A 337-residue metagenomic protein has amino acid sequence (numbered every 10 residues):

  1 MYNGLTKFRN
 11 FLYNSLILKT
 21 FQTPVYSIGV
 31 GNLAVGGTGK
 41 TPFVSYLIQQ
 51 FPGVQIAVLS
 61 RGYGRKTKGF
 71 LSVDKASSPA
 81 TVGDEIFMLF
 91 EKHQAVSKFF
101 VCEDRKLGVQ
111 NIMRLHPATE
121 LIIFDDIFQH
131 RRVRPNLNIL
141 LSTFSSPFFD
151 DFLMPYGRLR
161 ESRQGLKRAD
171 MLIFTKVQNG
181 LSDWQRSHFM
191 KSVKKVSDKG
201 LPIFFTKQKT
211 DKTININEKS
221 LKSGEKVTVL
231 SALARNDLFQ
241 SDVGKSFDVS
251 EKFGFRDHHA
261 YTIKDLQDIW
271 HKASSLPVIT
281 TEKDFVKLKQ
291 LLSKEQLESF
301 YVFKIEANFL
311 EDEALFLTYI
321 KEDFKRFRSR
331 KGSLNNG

Functional and structural regions predicted by a protein language model:
M1, T41, L89, D125 (+3 more regions): Residue-level signal for inorganic ion chemistry
Y2-L12: N-terminal pre-Walker A segment at the start of P-loop NTPase domains
N10-K75: Walker A (P-loop) phosphate-binding motif
N14-I17, V44, I86, V109-Q110 (+4 more regions): A generic local structural motif
G36, G53-V54, V133-G337: ATP-dependent carboxylate-amine ligase
K40, V44, I86, Q240-V243: Short, highly selective alpha-helical patches that border small-molecule cofactor pockets in redox/cofactor-processing
L47-P52, L89, H93, V193 (+1 more regions): Hydrophobic alpha-helical packing residues
Y63-V196: Phosphate/Mg2+-binding loops and adjacent switch elements in nucleotide/diphosphate-handling enzyme cores
